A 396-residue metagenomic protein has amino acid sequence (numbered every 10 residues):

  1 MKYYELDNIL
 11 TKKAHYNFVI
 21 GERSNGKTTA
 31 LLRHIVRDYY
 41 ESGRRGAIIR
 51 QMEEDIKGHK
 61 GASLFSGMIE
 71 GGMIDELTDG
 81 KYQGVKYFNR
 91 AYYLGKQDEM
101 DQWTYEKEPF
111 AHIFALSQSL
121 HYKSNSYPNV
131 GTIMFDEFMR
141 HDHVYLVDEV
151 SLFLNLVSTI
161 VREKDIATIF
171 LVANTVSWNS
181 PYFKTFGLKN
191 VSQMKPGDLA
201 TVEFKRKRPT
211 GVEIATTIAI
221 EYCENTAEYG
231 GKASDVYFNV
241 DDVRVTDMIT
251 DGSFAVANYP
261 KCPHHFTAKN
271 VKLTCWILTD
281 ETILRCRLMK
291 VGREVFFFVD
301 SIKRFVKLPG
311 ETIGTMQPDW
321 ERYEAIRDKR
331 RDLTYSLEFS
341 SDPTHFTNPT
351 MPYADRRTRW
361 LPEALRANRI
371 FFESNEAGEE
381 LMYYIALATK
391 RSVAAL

Functional and structural regions predicted by a protein language model:
M1-L396: Phosphate/NTP-binding elements of NTP-utilizing enzymes
